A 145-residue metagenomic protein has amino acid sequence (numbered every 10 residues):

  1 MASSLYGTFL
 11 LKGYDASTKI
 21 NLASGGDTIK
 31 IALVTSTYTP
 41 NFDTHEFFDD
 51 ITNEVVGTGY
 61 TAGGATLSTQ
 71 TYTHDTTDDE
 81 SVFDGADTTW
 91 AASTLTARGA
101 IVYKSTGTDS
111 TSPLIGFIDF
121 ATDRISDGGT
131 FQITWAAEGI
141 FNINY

Functional and structural regions predicted by a protein language model:
M1-R98, S105-Y145: Small cysteine-rich, disulfide-bonded extracellular modules of the LU/uPAR three-finger superfamily and closely related
